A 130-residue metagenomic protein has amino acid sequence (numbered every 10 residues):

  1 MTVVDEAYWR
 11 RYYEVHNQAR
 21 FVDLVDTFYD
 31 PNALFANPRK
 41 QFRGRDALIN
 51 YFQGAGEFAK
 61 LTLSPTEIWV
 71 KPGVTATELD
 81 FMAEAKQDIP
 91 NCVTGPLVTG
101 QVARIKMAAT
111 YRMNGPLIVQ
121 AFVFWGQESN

Functional and structural regions predicted by a protein language model:
T2-E6, V22-V74, L79, E84-Q87: A solvent-exposed, acidic/Ser-Thr-rich amphipathic alpha-helical stretch
V4-V15: Solvent-exposed, amphipathic alpha-helical segments
R11-Y12, F35-P38, V98: A general structural-boundary detector
E14-N17, D30: Residues at helix-coil transition
Q53-N130: A beta-strand edge to alpha-helix "cap/lid" segment located at domain peripheries
